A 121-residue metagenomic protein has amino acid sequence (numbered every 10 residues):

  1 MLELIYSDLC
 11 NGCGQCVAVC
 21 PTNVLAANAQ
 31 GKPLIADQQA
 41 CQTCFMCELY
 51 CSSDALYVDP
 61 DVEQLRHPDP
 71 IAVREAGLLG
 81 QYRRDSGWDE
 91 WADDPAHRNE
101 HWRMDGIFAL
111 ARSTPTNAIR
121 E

Functional and structural regions predicted by a protein language model:
M1-G12, V24-T43, V58, E63-H67: Ferredoxin-like iron-sulfur electron-transfer modules
G12-V19, A40-Y50: C-type cytochrome heme c attachment motif
P21-T22, A29, S52-S53: The C-terminal cap of the DNA-recognition helix in HTH/winged-HTH DNA-binding domains, marking the helix-to-coil
M46-E121: Flanking helices and flexible, charged tails adjoining ferredoxin-like Fe-S electron-transfer domains in multi-subunit
